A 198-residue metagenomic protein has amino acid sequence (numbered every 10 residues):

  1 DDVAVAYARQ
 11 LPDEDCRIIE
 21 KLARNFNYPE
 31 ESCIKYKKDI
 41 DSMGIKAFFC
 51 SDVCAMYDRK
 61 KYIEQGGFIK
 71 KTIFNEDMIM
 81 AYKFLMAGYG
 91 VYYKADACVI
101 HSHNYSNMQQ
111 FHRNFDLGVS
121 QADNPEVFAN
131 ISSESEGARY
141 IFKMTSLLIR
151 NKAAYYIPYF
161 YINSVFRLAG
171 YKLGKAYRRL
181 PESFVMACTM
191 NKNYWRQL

Functional and structural regions predicted by a protein language model:
D1-L22: Conserved donor NDP-sugar-binding/catalytic core segment of glycosyltransferases
A8-P12, N25-A47: Short, flexible, basic/aromatic active-site loop/helix in glycosyltransferases
R9-P12, S32-I34, V53-C54, K61 (+1 more regions): Short, flexible active-site-adjacent loop segments at beta-strand->alpha-helix junctions, enriched in small/polar
K21-N27, Q109-H112: Short, hinge-like loop/turn segments at secondary-structure boundaries
Y36-Y57, I73, I79, Q121 (+1 more regions): A recurrent flexible, glycine/aromatic-enriched loop bordering the glycosyltransferase active site that acts as
A55-Y57, K61-G66, K71-C98: A short, conserved alpha-helix in the catalytic core of glycosyltransferases
V91, C98-A169: Active-site-adjacent helix/loop segment of glycosyltransferases that harbors family-specific signature motifs
P158-L198: Membrane-interface aromatic/basic loop that binds lipid-linked glycans or pyrophosphate carriers, typified by
